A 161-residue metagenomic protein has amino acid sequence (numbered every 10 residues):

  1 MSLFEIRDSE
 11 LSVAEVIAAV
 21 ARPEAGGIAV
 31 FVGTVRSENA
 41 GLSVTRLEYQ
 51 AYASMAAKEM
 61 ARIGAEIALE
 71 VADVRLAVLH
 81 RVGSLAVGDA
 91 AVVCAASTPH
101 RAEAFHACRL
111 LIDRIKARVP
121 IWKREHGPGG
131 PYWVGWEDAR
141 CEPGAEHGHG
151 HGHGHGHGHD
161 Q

Functional and structural regions predicted by a protein language model:
M1-A91, S97-Q161: N-terminal, polar/charged subdomain of small-to-medium soluble alpha/beta proteins
